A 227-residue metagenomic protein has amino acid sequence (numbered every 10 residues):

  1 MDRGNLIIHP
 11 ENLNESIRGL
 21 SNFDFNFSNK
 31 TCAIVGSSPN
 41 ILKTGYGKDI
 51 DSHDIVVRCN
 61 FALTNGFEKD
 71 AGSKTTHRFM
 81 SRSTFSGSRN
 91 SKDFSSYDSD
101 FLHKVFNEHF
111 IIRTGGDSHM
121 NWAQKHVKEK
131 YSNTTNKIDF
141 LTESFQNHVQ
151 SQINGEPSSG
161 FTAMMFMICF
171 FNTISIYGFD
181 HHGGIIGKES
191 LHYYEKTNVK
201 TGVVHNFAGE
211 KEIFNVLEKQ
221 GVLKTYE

Functional and structural regions predicted by a protein language model:
M1-E227: Metal-ion/cofactor- or nucleotide/acyl-coenzyme-handling active-site neighborhoods
